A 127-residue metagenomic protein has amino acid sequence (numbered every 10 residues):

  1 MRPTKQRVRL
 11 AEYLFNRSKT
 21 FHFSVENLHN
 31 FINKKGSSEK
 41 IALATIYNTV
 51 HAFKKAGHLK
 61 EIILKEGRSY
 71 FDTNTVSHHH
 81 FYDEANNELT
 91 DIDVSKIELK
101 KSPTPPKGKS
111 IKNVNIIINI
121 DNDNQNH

Functional and structural regions predicted by a protein language model:
M1, S37-E39: Helix N-cap/coil-helix junction residues
M1-E12, R17: Short alpha-helical segments that sit at the start of domains
Q6-R7, L28, T45-I46, G67: Short, conserved alpha-helical segments within structured domains
E12, N30, N48: DNA-binding alpha-helical recognition surfaces that contact promoter or target DNA
S18, S24-S37: DNA-recognition alpha helix
I46-A56: Basic amphipathic alpha-helical segments that dock to polyanions
H58-E61, K65-H127: Non-DNA-binding regulatory cores of transcription-related proteins, predominantly C-terminal effector-binding
